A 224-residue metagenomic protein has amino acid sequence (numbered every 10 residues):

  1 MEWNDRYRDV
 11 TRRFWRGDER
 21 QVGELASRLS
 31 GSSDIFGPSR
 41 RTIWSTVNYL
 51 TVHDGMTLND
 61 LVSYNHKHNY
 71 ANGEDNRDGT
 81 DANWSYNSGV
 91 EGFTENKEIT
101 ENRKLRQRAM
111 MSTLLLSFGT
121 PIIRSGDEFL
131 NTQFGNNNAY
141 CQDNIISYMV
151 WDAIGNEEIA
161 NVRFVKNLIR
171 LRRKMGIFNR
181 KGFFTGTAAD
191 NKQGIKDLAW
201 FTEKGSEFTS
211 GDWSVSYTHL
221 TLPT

Functional and structural regions predicted by a protein language model:
M1-S125, N138-Q142, G176-N179, F183: Conserved alpha/beta catalytic core and glycan-binding cleft of carbohydrate-active enzymes
L114, E128, L168: Hydrophobic, well-ordered secondary-structure elements that form the walls of internal hydrophobic environments
R124-F129, Q133: Short acidic/histidine-rich active-site segments
N136-E158, V162: Extended hydrophobic/aromatic segments used for targeting, binding, or gating
E157-N191: Catalytic cores of secreted or luminal carbohydrate-active enzymes
T187, N191-K204: Compact soluble domain cores
W200-S216: Flexible, glycine/threonine-enriched loop-and-boundary segments that flank and lead into catalytic domains of large
T218-T224: Conserved small/polar residues in nucleotide/adenosyl-binding loops
